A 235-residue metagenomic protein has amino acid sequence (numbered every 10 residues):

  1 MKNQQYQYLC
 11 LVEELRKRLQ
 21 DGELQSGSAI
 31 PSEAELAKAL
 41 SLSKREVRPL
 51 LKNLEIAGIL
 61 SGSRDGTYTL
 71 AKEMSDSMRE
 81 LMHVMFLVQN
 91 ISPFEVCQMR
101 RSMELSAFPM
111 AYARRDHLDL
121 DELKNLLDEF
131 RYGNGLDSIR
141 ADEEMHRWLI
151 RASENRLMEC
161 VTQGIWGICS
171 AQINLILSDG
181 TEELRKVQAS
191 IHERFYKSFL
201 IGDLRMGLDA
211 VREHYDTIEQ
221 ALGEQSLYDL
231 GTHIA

Functional and structural regions predicted by a protein language model:
M1-S102, P109, D229: Short linear motifs at protein or domain termini
S32-E33, E154-R156, G202-D203: Short loop-to-helix capping motifs
Q89-N90, L175-S178: Short alpha-helical transmembrane interface motifs in multi-pass membrane proteins
M99-N174, V187-H192, M206-A221, Q225: Conserved amphipathic alpha-helical segments that form helical-bundle/coiled-coil interaction surfaces
L177-T181, L204-M206: Hydrophobic/aromatic-rich alpha-helical bundle segments in the mid-to-C-terminal region
L227-A235: …primarily DNA-binding HTH/wHTH and HhH modules…
